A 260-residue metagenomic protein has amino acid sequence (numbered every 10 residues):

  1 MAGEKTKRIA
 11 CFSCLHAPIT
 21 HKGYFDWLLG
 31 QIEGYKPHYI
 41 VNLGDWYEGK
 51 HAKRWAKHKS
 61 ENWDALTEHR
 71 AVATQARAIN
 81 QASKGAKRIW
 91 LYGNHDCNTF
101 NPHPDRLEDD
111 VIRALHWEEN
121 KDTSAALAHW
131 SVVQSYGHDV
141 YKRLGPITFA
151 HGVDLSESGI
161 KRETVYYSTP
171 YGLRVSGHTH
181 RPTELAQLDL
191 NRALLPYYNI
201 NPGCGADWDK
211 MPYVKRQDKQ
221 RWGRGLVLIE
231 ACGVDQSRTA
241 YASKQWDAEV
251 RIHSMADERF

Functional and structural regions predicted by a protein language model:
M1-A10, Y141-T148: Beta-strand-turn-beta hairpins that frame and shape the catalytic cleft of phosphate-ester-processing enzymes
R8, F12, A17-A125: Core catalytic region of metal-dependent phosphoesterases/phosphodiesterases, especially metallo-beta-lactamase-like
K22-G23, W130-V132, S156-G159: Short gly/ser/thr-rich secondary-structure transition/capping motifs
D26-L29, A76-R77, S135-Y141, G159-T164: A generic local structural motif
K87-H95, Q134-H138, T239-Q245: Acidic carboxylate-rich catalytic motifs and surrounding loops in phosphoryl-/glycosyl-chemistry enzymes
V111-P146: Metallo-beta-lactamase
I147-A242: Conserved beta-sheet core of the metallophosphoesterase superfamily
E230-F260: A short C-terminal boundary segment appended to hydrolase-like catalytic domains
